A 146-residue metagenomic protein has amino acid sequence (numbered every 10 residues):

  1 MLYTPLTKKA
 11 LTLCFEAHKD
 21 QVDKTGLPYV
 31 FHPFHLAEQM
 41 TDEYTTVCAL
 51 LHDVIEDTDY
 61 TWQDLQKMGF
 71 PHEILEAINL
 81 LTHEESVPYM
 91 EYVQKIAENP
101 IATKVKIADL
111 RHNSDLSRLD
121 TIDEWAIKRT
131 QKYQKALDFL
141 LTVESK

Functional and structural regions predicted by a protein language model:
M1-K146: Active-site helical microenvironments for divalent-metal-assisted chemistry
